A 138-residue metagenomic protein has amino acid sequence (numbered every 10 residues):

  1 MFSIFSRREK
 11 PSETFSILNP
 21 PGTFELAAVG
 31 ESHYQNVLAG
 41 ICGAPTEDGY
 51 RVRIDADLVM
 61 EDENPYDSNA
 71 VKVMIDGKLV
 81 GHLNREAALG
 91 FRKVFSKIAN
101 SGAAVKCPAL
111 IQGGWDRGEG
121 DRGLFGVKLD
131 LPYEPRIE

Functional and structural regions predicted by a protein language model:
M1-E138: Conserved active-site motif detector
